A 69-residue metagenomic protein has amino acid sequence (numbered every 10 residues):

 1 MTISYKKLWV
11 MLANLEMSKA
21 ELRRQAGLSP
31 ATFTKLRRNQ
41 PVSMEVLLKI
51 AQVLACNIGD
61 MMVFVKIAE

Functional and structural regions predicted by a protein language model:
T2, V10-M11, L15, K35 (+1 more regions): Short, charged recognition helix plus adjacent turn of helix-turn-helix-like nucleic-acid-binding domains
Y5-Q25: Short basic helix-loop element that most often maps to the first helix and adjoining turn of HTH DNA-binding modules
L28-V42: Recognition helix of helix-turn-helix/homeodomain-like DNA-binding domains that insert into the DNA major groove
Q40-Q52: Short, basic-rich loop-to-helix N-cap that marks the start of a DNA-contacting helix
K49-E69: Short hydrophobic interaction/assembly module
